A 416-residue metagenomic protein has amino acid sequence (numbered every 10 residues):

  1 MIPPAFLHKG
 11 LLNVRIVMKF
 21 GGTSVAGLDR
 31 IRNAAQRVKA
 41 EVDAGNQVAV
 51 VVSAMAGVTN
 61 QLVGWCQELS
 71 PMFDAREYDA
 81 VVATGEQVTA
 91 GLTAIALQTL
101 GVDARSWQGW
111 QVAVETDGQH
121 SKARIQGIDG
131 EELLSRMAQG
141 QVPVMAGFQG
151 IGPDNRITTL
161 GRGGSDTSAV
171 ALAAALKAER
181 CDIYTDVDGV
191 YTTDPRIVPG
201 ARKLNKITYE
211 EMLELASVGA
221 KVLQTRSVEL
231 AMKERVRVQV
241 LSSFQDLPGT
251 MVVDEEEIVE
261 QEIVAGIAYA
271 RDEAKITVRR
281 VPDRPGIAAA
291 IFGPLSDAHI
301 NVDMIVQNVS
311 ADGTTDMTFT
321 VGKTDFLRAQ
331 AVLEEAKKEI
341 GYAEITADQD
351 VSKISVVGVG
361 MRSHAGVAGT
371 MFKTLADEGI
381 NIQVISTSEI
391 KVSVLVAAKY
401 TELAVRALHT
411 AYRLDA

Functional and structural regions predicted by a protein language model:
M1-V228, T320, V396-A397, Y412: Nucleotide/pyrophosphate-binding catalytic subdomain
N46, V102, V236, I300 (+1 more regions): Short phosphate-binding/catalytic loops that engage adenosine nucleotides
M55, V187-G189, E234-V238, S242-L247 (+4 more regions): Glycine-rich beta-alpha junction loops
R180-Y184, V238-V240, D303, V384: Short hydrophobic alpha-helical runs that function as membrane-insertion/retention elements
A231: Acidic-aromatic/histidine active-site loop/patch
G249-A416: A conserved regulatory-domain signal marking ACT and ACT-like small-molecule sensing domains and adjacent regulatory
